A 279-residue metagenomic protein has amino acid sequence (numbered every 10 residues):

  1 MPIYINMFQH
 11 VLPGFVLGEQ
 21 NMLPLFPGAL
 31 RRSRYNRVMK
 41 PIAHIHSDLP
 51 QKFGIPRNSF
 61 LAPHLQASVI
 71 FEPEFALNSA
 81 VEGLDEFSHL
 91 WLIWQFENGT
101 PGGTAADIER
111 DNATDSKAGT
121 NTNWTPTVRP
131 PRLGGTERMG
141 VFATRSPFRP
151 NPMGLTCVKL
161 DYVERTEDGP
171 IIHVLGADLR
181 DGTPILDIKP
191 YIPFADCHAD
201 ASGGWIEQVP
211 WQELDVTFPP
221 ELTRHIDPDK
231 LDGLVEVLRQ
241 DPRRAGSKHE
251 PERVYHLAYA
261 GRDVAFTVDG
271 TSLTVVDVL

Functional and structural regions predicted by a protein language model:
I5, Y35-M153, R165-H173, A177-L279: Mixed-charge, low-complexity intrinsically disordered regions
H10, Q20: Cationic, low-complexity basic patches in intrinsically disordered or flexible, solvent-exposed regions
H46, V158-D161: Conserved positions in beta-strands of structured domains
